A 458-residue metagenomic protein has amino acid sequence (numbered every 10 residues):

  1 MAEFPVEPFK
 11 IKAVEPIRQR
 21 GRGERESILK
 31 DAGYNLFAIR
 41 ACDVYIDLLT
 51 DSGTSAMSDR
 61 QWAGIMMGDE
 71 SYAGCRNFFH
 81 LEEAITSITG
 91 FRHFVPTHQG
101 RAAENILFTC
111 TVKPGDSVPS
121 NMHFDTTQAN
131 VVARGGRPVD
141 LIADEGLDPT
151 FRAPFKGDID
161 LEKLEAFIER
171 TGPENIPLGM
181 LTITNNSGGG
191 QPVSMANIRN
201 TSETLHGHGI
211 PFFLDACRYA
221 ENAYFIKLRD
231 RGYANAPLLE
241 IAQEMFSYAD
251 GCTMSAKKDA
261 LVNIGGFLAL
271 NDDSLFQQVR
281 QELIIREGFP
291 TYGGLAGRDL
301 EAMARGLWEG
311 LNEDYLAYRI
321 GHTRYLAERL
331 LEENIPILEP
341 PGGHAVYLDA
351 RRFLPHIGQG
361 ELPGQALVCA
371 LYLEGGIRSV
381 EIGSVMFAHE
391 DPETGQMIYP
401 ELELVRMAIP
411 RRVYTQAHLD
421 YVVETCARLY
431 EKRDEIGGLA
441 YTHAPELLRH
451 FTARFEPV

Functional and structural regions predicted by a protein language model:
A2-Y34, A38-A41, I46-A56, Q61 (+4 more regions): Conserved PLP-enzyme active-site core in the AAT-like
G21, S58, A366-L371, A427: C-terminal, active-site-flanking charged/polar segments
G68, T253, R406-P410: Short glycine-rich or small-residue beta-strand-to-loop segments that form or flank ligand, phosphate, metal/Fe-S
I264, H344, E403-M407: Short amphipathic alpha-helical segments
F276-Q277, P355-P363, R412-Y421: Short, conserved charged micro-motifs
R286-G288, G375-I377, C426-D434: A common structural junction motif
T291-C369, L373-E401, I436-L447: Conserved small-domain helix->loop->beta segment predominantly found in fold-type I
M386-V458: PLP-dependent enzyme catalytic core of the Aspartate aminotransferase-like
